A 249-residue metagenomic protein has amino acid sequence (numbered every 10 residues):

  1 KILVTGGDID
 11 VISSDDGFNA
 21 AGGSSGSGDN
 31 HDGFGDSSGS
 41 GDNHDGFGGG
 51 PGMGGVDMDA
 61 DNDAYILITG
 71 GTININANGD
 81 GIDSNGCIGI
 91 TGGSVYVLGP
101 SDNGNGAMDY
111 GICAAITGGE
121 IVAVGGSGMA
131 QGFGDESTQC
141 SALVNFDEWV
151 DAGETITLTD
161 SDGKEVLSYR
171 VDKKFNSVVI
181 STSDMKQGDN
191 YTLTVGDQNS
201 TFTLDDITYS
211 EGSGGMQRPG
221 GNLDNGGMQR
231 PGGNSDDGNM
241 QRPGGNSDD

Functional and structural regions predicted by a protein language model:
K1-D249: A composition-driven surface/loop motif
